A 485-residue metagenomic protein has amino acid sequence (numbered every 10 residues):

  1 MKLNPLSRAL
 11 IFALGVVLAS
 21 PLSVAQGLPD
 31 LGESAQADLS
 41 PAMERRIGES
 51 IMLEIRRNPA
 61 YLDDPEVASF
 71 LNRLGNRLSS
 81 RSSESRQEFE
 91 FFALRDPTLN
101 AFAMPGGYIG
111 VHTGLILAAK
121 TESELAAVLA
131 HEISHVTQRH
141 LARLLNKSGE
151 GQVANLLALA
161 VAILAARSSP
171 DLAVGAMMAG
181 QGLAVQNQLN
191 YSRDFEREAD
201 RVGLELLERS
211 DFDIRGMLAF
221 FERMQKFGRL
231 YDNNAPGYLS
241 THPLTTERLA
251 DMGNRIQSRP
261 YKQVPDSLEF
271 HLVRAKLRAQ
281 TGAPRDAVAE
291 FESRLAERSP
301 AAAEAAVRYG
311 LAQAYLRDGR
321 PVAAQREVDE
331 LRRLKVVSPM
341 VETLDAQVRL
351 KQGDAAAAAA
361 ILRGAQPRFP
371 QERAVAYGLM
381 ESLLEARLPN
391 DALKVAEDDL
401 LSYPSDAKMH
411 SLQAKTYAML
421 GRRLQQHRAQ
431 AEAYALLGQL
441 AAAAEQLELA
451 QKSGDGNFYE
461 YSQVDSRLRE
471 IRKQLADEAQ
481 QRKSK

Functional and structural regions predicted by a protein language model:
K2-F102, V185, F227-L230, Q325 (+8 more regions): Hydrophobic or amphipathic, alpha-helical segments that drive membrane association/targeting
L31-D38, E49, Y61, S69 (+7 more regions): Extracytoplasmic and endomembrane cell-envelope/extracellular-matrix remodeling and assembly machinery
N58-S69, R81-F91, L141-S148, D171-G175 (+1 more regions): Surface-exposed patches in mature extracellular/periplasmic domains of secreted proteins
G110, E124-E132, V136, M178 (+1 more regions): Short alpha-helical catalytic segment bearing the HExxH-like zincin motif of zinc-dependent metalloproteases
G110-A127, L189-D194: Short pre-active-site segment immediately N-terminal to the catalytic Zn-binding motif
S123, I133-E150: Catalytic Zn2+-binding segment of zinc metalloproteases
V153-S168, G175-L183: Membrane-active amphipathic alpha-helices enriched in small hydrophobic residues
